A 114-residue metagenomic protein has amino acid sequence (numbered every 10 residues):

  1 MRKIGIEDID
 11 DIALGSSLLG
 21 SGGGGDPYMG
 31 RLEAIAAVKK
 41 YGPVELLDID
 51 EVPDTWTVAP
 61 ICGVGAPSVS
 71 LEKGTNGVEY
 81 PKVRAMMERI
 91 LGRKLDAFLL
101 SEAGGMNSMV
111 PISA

Functional and structural regions predicted by a protein language model:
M1-I4, G23-D26, S68-E79, L99 (+1 more regions): Catalytic cores of large soluble enzymes that bind and process phosphate-bearing ligands
R2-V38: N-terminal phosphate-binding or glycine-rich loops at protein starts, especially the Walker A/P-loop of NTPases
I4-E7, G25-M29, G42-C62: N-terminal glycine-rich anion-binding loops that anchor highly charged ligand groups
D10, S16-L19, P43-L47, D96-L99: Structural motif
D26-R31, E79-K82, L95-I112: Short glycine/serine/threonine-rich phosphate/pyrophosphate-binding segments that cradle anionic phosphate groups
A36, S113-A114: Hydrophobic/aromatic ligand-binding patch that stacks against planar heteroaromatic rings of cofactors or nucleotides
D50-D96: Glycine-rich oxoanion-binding loops at beta->alpha junctions
